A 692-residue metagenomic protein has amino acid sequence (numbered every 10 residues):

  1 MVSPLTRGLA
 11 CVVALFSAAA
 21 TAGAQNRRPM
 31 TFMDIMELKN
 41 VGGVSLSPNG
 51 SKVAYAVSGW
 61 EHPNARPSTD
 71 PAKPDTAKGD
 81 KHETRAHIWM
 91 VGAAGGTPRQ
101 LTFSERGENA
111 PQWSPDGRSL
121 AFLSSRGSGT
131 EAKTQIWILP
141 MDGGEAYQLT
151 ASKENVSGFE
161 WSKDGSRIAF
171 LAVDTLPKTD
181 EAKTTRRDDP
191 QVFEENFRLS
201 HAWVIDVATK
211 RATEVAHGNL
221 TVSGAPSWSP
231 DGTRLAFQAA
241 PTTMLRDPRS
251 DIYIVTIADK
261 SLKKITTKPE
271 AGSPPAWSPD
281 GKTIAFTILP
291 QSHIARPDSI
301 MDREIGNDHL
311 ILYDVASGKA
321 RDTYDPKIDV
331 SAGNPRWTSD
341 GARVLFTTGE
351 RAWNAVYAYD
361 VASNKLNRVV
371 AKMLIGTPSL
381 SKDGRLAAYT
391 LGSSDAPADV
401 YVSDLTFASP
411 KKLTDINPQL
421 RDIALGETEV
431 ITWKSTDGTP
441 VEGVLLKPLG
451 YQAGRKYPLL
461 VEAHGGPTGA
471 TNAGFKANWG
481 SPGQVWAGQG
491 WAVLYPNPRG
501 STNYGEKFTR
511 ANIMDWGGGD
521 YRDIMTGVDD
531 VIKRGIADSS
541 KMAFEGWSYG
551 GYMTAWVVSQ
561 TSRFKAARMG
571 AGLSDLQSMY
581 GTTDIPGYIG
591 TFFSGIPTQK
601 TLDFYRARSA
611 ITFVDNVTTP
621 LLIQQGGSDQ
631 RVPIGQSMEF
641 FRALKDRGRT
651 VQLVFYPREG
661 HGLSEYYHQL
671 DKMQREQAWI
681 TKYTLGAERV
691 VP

Functional and structural regions predicted by a protein language model:
S45, A56-V57, E61-A65, A169-L171 (+9 more regions): Non-catalytic accessory segments flanking enzyme active sites
P48-N49, P115-D116, K163-D164, P230-D231 (+3 more regions): Residue-level detector of Asp-centered blade-edge/turn motifs that repeat once per structural unit in beta-propeller
V53, G117-A121, I168, G232-L235 (+3 more regions): Hydrophobic beta-strand positions that form the internal "hydrophobic ladder" of WD40/Gbeta-like beta-propeller blades
V57-H87, T102-N109, A121-W137, E145 (+12 more regions): A flexible loop/linker signature enriched in serine peptidases of the S9 family
T84, V207, E462, W479-Q489 (+1 more regions): Active-site-proximal cap/loop segments of hydrolase catalytic domains
G92-G96, P140-G144, D206-K210, T256-K260 (+3 more regions): Short loop/turn segments that connect beta-strands within beta-propeller blades
R455-G465: Short beta-strand element of the alpha/beta-hydrolase
